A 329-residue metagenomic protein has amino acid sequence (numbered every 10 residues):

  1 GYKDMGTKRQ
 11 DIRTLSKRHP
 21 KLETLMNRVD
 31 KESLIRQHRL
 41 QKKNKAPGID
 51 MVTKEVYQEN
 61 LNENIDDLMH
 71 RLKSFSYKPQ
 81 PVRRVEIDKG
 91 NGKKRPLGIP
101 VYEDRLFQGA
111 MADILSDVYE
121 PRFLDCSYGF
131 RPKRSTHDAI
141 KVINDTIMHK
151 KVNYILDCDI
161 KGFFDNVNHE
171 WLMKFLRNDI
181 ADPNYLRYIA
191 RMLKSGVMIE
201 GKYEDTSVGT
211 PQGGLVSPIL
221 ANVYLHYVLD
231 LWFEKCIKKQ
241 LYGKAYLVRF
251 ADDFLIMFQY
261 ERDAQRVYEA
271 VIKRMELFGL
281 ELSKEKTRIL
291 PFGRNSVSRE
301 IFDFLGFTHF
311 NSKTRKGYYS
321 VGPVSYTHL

Functional and structural regions predicted by a protein language model:
G1-D66: Non-catalytic, polymerase-adjacent accessory regions of viral genome-replication enzymes
R71-E86, G90, R122-R134, D138-L290 (+2 more regions): Conserved polymerase palm-domain catalytic core
P96-L97, V101, S320-G322: Conserved phosphate-binding loops in nucleotide/dinucleotide-binding enzymes
M111: Nucleotide/phosphate-binding loop and acidic/charged catalytic motifs in nucleotide-binding or -utilizing enzymes
T327-H328: Conserved small/polar residues in nucleotide/adenosyl-binding loops
